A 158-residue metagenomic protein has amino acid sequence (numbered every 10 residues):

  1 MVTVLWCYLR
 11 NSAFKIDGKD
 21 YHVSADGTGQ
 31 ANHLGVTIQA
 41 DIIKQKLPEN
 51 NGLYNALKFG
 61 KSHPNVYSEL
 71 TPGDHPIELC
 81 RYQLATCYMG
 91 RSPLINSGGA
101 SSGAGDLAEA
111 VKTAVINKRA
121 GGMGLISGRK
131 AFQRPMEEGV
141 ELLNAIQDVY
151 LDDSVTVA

Functional and structural regions predicted by a protein language model:
M1-I95, A108-M123, L151-D152: Alpha/beta enzyme core
L47, G98-G99, R129: Short secondary-structure boundary segments
A100, G105: Short, glycine-rich nucleotide/cofactor-binding loops
A108-V115, R129, V140, N144: A generic structural signal for well-ordered alpha-helical surface patches
A120, F132-A158: C-terminal helical cap(s) of enzyme catalytic domains, especially alpha/beta-barrels
L125-F132: Short acidic/histidine-rich active-site segments
